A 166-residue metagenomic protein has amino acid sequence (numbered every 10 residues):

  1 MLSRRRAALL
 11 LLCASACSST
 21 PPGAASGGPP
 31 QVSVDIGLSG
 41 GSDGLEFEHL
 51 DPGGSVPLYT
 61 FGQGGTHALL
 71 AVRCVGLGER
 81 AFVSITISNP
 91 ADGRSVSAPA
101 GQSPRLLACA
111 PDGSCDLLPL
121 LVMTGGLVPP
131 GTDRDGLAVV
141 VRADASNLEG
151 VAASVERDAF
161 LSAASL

Functional and structural regions predicted by a protein language model:
M1-A8: Bacterial N-terminal signal peptides that target proteins for export
C13-A16: C-terminal motif of bacterial Sec signal peptides marking the signal peptidase cleavage site
S18-P21: Bacterial signal peptide processing site
G23-G64, A68, A164-L166: Short, compositionally biased P/S/T/A/G/V-rich stretches that sit at domain boundaries
S55-F82, P119-V122: Contiguous beta-strand segments within globular domains
S103-A138: Short, solvent-exposed, Trp/other aromatic-anchored flexible loops in extracytoplasmic proteins
G131-V151: Internal, hydrophobic beta-strand segments that form the core of beta-sheet-rich folds
V151-L166: Short beta-strand elements
